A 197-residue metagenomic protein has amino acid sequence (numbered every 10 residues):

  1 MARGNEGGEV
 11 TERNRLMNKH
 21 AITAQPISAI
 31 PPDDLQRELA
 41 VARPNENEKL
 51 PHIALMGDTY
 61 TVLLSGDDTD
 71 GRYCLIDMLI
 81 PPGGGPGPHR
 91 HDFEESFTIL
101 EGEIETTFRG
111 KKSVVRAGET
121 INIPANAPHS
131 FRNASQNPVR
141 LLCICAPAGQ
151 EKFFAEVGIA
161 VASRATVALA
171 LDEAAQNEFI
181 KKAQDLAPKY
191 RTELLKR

Functional and structural regions predicted by a protein language model:
R3-G4: A cross-taxon signal for low-complexity, glycine/charged-rich
T11-R72, L169-R197: A short, N-terminal "cap"/entry segment at the start of jelly-roll beta-barrel domains of the cupin/DSBH fold
L64-S65, G85-H91, R132-A134: Short histidine-centered beta-strand/loop micro-motifs that create catalytic or ligand/metal-coordination sites
T69, A125-E151: Ligand-binding loop in jelly-roll beta-barrel domains
D77-P82, R90-T107, I144-C145: Short, conserved beta-strand element in jelly-roll/cupin
P81-G83, G118, N126, Q136: Tight coil/turn sites that cap or link beta-strands
G110-A125: Short acidic-glycine-tyrosine-enriched beta hairpin
K152-L169: A hydrophobic, small-residue-rich beta->alpha segment in the mid-to-C-terminal subdomain of diverse proteins
